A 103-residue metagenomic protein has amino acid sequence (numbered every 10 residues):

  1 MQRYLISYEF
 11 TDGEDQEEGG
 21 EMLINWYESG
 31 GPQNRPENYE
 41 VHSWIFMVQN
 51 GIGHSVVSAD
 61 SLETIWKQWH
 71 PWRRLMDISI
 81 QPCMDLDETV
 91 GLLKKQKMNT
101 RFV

Functional and structural regions predicted by a protein language model:
M1-I52, D60-T64, V90-V103: Short S/T/G/P-rich N-terminal loop/turn motif that feeds into the first structured element of a domain
S58-A59, P71: Conserved catalytic core of Hanks-type protein kinase domains
I65-R74: Short amphipathic alpha-helices in soluble, non-transmembrane regions that often serve as interface/regulatory elements
L75-D87: Conserved short beta-strand edge segments in small beta-sheet-based binding/regulatory domains
